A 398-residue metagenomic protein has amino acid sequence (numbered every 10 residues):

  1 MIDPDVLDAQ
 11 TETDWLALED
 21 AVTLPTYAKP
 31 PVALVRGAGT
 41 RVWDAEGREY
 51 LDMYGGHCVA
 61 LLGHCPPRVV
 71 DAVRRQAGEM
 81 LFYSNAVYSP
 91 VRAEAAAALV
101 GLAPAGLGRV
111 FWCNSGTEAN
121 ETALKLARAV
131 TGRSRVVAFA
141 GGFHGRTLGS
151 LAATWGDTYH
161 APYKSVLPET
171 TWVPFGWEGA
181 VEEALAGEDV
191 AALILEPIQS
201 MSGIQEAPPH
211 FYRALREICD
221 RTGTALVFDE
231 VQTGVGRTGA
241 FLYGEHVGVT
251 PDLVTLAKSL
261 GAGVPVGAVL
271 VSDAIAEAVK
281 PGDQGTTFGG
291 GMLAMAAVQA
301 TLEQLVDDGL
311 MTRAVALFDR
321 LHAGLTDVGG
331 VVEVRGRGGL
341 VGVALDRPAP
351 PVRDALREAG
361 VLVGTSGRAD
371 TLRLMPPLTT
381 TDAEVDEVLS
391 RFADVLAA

Functional and structural regions predicted by a protein language model:
M1-A398: Conserved N-terminal phosphate-binding loop of PLP-dependent enzymes in the Aspartate aminotransferase
